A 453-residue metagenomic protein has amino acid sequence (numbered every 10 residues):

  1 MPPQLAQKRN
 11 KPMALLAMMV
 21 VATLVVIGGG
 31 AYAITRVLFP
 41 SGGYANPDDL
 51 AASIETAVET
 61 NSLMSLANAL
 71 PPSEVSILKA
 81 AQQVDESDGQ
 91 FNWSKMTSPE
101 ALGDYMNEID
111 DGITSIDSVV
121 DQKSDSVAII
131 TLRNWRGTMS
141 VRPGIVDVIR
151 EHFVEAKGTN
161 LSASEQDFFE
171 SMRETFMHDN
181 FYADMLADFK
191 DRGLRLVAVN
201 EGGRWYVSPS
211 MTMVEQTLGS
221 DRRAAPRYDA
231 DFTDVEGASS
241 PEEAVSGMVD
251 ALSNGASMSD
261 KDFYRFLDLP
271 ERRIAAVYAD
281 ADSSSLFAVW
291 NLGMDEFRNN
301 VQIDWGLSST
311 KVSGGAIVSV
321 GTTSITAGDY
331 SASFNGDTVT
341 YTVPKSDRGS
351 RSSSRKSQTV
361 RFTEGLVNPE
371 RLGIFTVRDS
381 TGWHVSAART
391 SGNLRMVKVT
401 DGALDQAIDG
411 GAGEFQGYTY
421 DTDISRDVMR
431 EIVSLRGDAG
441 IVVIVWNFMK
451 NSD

Functional and structural regions predicted by a protein language model:
M1-A14: Terminal targeting segments of Actinobacterial cell-envelope proteins
A17-G30: Hydrophobic membrane-insertion alpha-helices, especially the h-region of bacterial N-terminal signal peptides
G30-G42: Hydrophobic single-pass membrane-insertion segments
F39-S115, R227-L307, E431: Core segments of small alpha/beta cavity-forming domains
P40-D48, L66-A67, S76-K79, I116-Y264: Long, acidic/polar, low-complexity amphipathic helices and coiled-coil-like
F91-K157, N299-S319: Low-complexity, serine/threonine/proline-enriched polar segments
G144, H152, N160, D167 (+3 more regions): Short beta-strand edge/turn micro-motifs at domain boundaries
V245-S246, G255-S380: Intrinsically disordered, low-complexity segments enriched in Gly and acidic/Ser/Thr residues that form flexible
